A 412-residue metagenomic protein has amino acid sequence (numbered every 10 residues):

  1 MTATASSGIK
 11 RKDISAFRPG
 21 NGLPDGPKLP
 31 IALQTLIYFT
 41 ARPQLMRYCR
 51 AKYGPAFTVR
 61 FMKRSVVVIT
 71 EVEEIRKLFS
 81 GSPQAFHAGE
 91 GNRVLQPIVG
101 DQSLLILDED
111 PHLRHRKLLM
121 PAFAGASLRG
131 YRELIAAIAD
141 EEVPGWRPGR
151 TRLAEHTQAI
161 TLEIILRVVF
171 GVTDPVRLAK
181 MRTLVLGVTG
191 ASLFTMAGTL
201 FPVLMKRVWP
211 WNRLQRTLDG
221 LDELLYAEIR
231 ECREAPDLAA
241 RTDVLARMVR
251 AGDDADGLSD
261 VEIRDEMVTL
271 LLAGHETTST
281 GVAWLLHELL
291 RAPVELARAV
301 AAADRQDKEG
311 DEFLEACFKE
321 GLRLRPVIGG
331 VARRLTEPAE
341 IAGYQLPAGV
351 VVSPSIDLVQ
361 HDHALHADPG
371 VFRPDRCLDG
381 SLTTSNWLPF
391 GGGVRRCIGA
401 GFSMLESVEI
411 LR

Functional and structural regions predicted by a protein language model:
M1-I9, P19, R50-A51, A139 (+4 more regions): Cytochrome P450 proximal C-terminal region
T2-A3, G8-L23, H87-L95, P111 (+1 more regions): Cytochrome P450 heme-thiolate monooxygenase catalytic core
T2-D101, L105-R114, E133-E141, T173-P175 (+3 more regions): N-terminal membrane-proximal hinge/A-helix region immediately C-terminal to the signal-anchor transmembrane segment
L23-L29, R132, A136, T183-G187 (+6 more regions): Cytochrome P450 I-helix active-site segment
L33-G54, E223, A227, D307-A342 (+1 more regions): Conserved cytochrome P450 K-helix E-x-x-R motif and the immediately C-terminal K′/meander segment
T161, H275-A302, A400-R412: Cytochrome P450 catalytic-core helices
A273, G330, A342-Y344, C377-I410: Cytochrome P450 heme-thiolate "Cys pocket" and heme-binding signature region
P354-S381: Conserved cytochrome P450 K-helix/beta-meander segment immediately N-terminal to the heme-binding cysteine loop
